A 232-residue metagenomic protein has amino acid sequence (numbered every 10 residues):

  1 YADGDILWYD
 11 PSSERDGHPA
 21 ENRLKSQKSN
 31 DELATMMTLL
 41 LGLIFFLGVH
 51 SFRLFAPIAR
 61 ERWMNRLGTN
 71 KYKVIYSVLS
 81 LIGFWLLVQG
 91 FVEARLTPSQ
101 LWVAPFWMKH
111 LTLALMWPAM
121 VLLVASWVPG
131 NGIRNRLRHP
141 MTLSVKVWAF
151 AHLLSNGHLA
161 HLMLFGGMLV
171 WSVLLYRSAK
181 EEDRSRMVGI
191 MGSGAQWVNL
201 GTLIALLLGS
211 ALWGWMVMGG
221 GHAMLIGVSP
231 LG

Functional and structural regions predicted by a protein language model:
S13-E14, R23-S26, V92, V128: N-terminal low-complexity, intrinsically disordered patches enriched in charged
S13-R15, K28-E32, G68: Serine/proline-rich low-complexity intrinsically disordered segments, especially terminal tails, linkers
A20-T35: Short, Lys/Arg-enriched N-terminal segments with co-localized hydrophobic residues within the first ~10-30 amino acids
E32-R138, L143-G232: Membrane-anchoring alpha-helices and their flanking helix-loop junctions
